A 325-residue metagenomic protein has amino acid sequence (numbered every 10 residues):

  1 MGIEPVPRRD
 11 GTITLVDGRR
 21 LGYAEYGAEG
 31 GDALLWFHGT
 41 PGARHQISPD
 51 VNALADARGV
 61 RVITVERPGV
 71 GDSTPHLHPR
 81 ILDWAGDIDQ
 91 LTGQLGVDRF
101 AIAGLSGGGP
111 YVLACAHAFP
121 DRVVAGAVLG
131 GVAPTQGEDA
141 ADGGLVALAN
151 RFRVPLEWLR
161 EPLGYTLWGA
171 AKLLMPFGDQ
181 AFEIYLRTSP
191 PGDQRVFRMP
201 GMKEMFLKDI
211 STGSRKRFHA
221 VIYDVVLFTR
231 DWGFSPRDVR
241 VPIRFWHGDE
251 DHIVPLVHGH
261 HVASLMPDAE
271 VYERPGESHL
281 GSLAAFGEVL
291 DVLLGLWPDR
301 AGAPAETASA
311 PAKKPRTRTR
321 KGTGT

Functional and structural regions predicted by a protein language model:
M1-E25: N-terminal cap/lid segment of alpha/beta-hydrolase-fold proteins
R19-D72: Conserved HGGG/HGGXW glycine-rich cap/lid loop of the alpha/beta-hydrolase fold
D83-A101: Conserved acidic catalytic loop of the alpha/beta-hydrolase fold
R99-G143: Conserved hydrolase catalytic core segment
A147-F234: Alpha/beta-hydrolase
V239, F245-H247, D251: Short beta-strand/loop motif that positions the catalytic acidic residue of the alpha/beta-hydrolase fold
H252-H258: Conserved alpha/beta-hydrolase "acid-adjacent" motif
D268-K314: Catalytic active-site module of serine/aspartate enzymes centered on a nucleophile-bearing elbow/loop
